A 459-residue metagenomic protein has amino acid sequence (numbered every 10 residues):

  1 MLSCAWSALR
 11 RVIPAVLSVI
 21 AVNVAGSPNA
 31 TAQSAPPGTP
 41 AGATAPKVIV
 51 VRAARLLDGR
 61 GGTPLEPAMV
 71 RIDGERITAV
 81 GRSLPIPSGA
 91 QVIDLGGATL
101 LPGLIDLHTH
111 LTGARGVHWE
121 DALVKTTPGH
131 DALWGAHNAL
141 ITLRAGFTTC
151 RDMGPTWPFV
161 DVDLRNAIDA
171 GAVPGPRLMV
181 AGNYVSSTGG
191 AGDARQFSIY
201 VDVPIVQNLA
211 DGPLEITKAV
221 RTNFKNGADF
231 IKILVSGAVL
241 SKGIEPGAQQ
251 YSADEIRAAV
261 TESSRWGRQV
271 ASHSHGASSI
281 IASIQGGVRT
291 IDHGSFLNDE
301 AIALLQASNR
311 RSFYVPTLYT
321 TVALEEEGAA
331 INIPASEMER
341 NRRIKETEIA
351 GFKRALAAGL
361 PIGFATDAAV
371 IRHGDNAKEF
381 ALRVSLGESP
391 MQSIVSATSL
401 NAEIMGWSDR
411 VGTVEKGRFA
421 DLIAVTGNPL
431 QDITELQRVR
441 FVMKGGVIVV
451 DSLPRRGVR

Functional and structural regions predicted by a protein language model:
R10-G26: Bacterial N-terminal signal peptides
A35-A45, L56, R60-L101: Histidine-rich, glycine-flanked metal-binding segment
A98-N166, A170, T188, D254 (+2 more regions): Metal-associated gating/positioning segment near the N- to mid-region
G113-H130, T188-I205, V239-A253, I284 (+1 more regions): Active-site gating loops and adjacent loop-to-helix segments of metal-dependent hydrolytic enzymes
R115-H118, D161, G190, S241-G243 (+7 more regions): Histidine/acidic-residue-rich catalytic or RNA/ligand-binding cores of hydrolases and nuclease-related proteins
L123, R265, N332-E337, R342-P429: His/Asp/Glu-enriched, well-ordered alpha-helical/loop segment that forms or immediately abuts the divalent-metal
W134-D161, P174-Y184, A228-S241, Q269 (+4 more regions): Divalent metal-dependent hydrolysis catalytic cores, especially in the metallo-beta-lactamase
D163, L214-F313, R342-I362, D409: Histidine/acidic residue-rich metal-binding segments in metalloenzymes
